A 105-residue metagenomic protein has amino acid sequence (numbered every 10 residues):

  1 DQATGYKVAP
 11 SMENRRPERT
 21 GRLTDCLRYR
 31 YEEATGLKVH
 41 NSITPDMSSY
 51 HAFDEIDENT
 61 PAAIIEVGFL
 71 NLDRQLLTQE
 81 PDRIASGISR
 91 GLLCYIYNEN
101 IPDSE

Functional and structural regions predicted by a protein language model:
D1-E105: Active-site-proximal helix/loop segments of hydrolytic enzymes
